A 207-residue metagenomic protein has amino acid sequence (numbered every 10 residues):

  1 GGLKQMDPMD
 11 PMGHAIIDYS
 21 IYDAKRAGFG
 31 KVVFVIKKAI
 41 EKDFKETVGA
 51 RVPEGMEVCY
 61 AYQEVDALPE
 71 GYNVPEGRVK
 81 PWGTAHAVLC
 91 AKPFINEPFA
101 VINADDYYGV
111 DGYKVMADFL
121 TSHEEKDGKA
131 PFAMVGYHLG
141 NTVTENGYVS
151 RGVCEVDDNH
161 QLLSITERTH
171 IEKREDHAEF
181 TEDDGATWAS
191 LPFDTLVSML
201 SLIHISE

Functional and structural regions predicted by a protein language model:
G1: A phosphate-binding catalytic loop at a beta-strand-loop-alpha-helix junction that coordinates phosphoryl groups
Q5, P11-A104, Y108-V115, S122 (+1 more regions): Conserved N-terminal catalytic core of the sugar/cofactor nucleotidyltransferase
A61-Q63, C90, V135, I165-R168: Conserved beta-strand termini and adjacent loop/short-helix elements that scaffold enzyme active sites in alpha/beta
V65-E70, G140-T142, I171-K173: A short acidic, often aromatic-flanked loop/helix-cap motif at beta-alpha or helix-coil junctions that lines enzyme
E125-Y137: A short, conserved acidic/glycine-rich loop-to-beta-strand motif that forms the donor nucleotide-sugar/metal
V156-Q161: Short acidic-glycine loop/turn motifs at beta-strand connectors
T166, E175-L202: A conserved mid-domain beta-alpha-beta active-site/ligand-binding segment of alpha/beta enzyme cores
I203-E207: Conserved small/polar residues in nucleotide/adenosyl-binding loops
